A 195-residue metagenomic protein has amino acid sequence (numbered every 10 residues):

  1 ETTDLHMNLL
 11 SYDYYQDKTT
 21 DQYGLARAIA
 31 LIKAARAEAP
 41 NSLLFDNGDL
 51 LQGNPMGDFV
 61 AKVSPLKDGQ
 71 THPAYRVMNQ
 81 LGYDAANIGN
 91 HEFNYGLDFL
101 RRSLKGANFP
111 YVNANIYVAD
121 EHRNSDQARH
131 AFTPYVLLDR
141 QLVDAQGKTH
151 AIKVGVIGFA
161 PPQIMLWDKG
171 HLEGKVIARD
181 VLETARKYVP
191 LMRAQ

Functional and structural regions predicted by a protein language model:
E1-Q195: Acidic, metal/ion-coordinating pockets
